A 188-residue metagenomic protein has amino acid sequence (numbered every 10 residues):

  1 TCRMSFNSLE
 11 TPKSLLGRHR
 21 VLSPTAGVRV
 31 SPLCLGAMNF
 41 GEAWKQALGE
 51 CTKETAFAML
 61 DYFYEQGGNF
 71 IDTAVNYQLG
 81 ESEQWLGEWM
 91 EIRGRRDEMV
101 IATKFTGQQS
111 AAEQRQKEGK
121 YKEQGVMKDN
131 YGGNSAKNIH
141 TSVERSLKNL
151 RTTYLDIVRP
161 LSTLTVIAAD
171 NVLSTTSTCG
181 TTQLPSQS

Functional and structural regions predicted by a protein language model:
C2-K104, Q109-A111, T153: N-terminal binding-site loop/beta-alpha segment at the start of enzyme catalytic domains that lines or forms
E42-A43, Q109-R115, V166-D170, S186: Short acidic/His/Gly/Ser-rich catalytic and metal-binding motifs that mark active-site loops of diverse hydrolases
A47, A112-K122: Short, flexible, mixed-charge acidic loops at enzyme active sites
F105-Q116, S135, S142: Hydrophobic transmembrane alpha-helix bundles
G119-S188: Glycine/proline-rich, positively charged, aromatic-decorated active-site loop/lid region on the catalytic face
